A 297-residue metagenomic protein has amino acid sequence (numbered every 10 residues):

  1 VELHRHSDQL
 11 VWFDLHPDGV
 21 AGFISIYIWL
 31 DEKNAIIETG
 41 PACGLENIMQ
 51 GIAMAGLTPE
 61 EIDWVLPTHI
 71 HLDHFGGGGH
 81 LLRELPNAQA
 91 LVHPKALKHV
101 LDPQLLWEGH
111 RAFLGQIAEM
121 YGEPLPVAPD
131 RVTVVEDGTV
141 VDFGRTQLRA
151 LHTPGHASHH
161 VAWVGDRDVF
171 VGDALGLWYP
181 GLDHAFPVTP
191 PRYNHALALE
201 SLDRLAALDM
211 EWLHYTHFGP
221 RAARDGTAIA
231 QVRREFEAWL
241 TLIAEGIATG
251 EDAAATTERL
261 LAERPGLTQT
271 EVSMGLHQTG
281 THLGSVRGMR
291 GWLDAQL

Functional and structural regions predicted by a protein language model:
V1-A55, P59, W163-D173: Conserved beta-strand hairpin/beta-sheet module of binuclear metal-dependent hydrolase folds, prominently
R5, H99-L151, L202: Metallo-beta-lactamase
A35, L66, A90, D168-V171 (+1 more regions): Residue-level marker for buried hydrophobic side chains located in beta-strands that build the well-ordered beta-sheet
P41-C43, Q147-H152, S158-G226: Metallo-beta-lactamase
E46-V92: Active-site metal-binding motif and surrounding structural segment of the metallo-beta-lactamase
P190-L197, E235, T281-S285: Soluble or luminal CAZymes and related metallo-dependent hydrolases
A222-L240: Short, electropositive alpha-helical surface patch
L242-L297: C-terminal regulatory/interaction regions
